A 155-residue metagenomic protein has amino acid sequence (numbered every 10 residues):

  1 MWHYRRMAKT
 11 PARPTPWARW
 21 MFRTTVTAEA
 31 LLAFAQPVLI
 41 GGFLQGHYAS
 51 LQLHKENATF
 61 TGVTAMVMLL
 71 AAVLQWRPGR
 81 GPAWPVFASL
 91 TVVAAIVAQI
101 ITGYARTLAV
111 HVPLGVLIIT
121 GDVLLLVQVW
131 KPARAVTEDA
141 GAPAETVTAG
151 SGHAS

Functional and structural regions predicted by a protein language model:
W2-S155: Polytopic transmembrane helical bundles with strong interfacial aromatic enrichment
